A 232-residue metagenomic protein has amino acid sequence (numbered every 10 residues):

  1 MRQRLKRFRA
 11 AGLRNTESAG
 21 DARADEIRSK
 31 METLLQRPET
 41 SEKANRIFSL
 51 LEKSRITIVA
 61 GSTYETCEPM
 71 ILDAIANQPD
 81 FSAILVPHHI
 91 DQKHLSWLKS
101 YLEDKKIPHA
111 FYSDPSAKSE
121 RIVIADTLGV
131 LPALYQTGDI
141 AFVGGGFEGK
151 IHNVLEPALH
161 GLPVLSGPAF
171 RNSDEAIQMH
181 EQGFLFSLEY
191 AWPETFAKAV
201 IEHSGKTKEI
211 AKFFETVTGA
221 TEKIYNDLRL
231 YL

Functional and structural regions predicted by a protein language model:
M1-L232: Nucleotide-activated sugar donor-binding and catalytic core shared by glycosyltransferases and related lipid-linked
